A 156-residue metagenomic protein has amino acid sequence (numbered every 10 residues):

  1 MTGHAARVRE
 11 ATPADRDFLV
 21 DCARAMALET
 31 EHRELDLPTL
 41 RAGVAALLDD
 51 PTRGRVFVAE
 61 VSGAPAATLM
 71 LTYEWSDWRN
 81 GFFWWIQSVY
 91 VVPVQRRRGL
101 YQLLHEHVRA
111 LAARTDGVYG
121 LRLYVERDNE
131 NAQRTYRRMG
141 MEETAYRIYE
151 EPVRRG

Functional and structural regions predicted by a protein language model:
M1-A14, G156: Conserved N-terminal entry element of GNAT/NAT acetyltransferase domains
T2, R114, R138, R147-G156: Terminal substrate-recognition subdomain of acyl/acetyltransferases
E10-R16, D21-F82, Q87, V92 (+4 more regions): Acetyl-CoA-dependent GNAT
V91, R97-A110, R134-R138: Conserved acetyl-CoA-binding loop-helix of GNAT-fold acetyltransferases
Q102, R127-R147: Conserved active-site alpha-helix within GNAT-family acetyltransferase domains
A113-Y124: Conserved GNAT acetyl-CoA-binding A-motif
